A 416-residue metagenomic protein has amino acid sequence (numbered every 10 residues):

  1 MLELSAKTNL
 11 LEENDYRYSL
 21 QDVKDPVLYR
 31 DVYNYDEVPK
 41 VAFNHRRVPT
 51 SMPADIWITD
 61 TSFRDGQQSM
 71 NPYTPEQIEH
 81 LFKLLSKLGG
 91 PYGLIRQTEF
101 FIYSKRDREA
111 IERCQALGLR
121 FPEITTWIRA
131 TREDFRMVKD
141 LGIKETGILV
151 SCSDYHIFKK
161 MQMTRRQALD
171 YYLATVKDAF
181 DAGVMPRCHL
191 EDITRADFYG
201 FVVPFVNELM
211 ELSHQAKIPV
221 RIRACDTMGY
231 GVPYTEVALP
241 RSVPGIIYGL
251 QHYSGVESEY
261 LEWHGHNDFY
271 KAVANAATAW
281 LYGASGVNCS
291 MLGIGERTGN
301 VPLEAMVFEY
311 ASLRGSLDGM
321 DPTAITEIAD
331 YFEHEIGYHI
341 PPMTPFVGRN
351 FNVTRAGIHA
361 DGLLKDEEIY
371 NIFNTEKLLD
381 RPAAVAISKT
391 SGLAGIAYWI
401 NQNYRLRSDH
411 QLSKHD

Functional and structural regions predicted by a protein language model:
S5-R64, G315-D416: A mid-to-C-terminal "edge-of-domain" accessory segment
V23, V48-I58, M70-L94, R113-L117 (+2 more regions): Alpha/beta enzyme core
R64, F101-K105, W127-T131, S151-S153 (+4 more regions): Active-site beta-loop-alpha junctions enriched in small/polar residues
Q68-N71, F100-F101, I124, I128 (+11 more regions): Hydrophobic alpha-helical scaffolding
L88, L117, T175-D178, A182 (+6 more regions): Change "in soluble alpha/beta enzymes" to "in soluble alpha/beta proteins
I102-T126, T131-M137: N-terminal active-site wall of soluble small-molecule enzyme domains
E123-T125, G147, G286-C289: Short hydrophobic alpha-helical runs that function as membrane-insertion/retention elements
M228-N371: Catalytic alpha/beta core domains of metabolic enzymes, predominantly
